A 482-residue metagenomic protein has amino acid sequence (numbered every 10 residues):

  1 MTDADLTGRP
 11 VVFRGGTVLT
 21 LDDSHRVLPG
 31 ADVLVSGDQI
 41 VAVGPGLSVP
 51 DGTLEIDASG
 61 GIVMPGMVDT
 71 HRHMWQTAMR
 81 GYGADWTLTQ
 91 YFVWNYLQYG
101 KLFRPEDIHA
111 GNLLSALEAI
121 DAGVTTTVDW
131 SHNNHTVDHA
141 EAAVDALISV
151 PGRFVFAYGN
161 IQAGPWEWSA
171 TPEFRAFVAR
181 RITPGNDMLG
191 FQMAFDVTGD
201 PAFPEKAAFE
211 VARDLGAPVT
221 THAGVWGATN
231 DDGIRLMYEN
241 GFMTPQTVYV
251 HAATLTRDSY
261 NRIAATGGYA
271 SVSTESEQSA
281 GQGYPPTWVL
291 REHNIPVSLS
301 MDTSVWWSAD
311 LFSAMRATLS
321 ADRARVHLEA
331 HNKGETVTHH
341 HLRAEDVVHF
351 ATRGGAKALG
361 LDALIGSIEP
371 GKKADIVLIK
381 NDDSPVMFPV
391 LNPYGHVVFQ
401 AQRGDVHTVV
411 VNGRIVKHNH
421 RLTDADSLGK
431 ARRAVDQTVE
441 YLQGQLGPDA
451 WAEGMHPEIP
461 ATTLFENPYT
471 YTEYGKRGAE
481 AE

Functional and structural regions predicted by a protein language model:
M1-A31, V35-S36, V41, G46 (+1 more regions): Active-site microenvironment of metallo-dependent hydrolases
D3-D5, N133-Y260: Metal-coordinating catalytic core of metallo-dependent amide/deamination hydrolases
G8-R14, V49-Q90, L113, I120-D121: Replace "His-x-His-based motif
G16, V33, D38, G60 (+14 more regions): Divalent metal-coordination and catalytic microenvironments
A78-A110, G227-Q246, T266-Y269, A317-A344: Active-site gating loops and adjacent loop-to-helix segments of metal-dependent hydrolytic enzymes
R80-G152, E173-P184, A434-E440: Alpha-helical scaffold segments that flank or form the walls of functional sites
N240-F242, P286-D383: His/Asp/Glu-enriched, well-ordered alpha-helical/loop segment that forms or immediately abuts the divalent-metal
D258, R262-T303: A conserved active-site cap/scaffold subdomain adjacent to cofactor or substrate pockets
